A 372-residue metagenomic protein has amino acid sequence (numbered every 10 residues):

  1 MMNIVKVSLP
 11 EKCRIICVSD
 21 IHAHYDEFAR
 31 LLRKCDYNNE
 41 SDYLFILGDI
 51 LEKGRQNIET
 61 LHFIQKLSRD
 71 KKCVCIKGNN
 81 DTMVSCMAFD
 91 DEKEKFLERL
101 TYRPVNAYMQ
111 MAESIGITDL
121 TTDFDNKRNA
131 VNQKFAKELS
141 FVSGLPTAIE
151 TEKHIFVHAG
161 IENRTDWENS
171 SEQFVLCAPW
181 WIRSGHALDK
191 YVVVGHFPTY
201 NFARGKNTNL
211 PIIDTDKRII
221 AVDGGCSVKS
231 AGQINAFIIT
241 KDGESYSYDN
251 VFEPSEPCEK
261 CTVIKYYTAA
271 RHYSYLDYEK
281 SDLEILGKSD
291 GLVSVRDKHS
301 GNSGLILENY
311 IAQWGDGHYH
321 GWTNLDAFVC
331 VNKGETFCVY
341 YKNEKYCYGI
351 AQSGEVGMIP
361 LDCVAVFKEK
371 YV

Functional and structural regions predicted by a protein language model:
M1-F63: N-terminal active-site segment of His-dependent metallophosphoesterases
H22-D26, E52-R55, D81-S85, N163-R164 (+2 more regions): Active-site environment of divalent metal-dependent phosphoester hydrolases
K53-P146: Active-site neighborhood of divalent metal-dependent phosphoester bond hydrolases
T122-I219, C226-S230, N250-E253, G291: Acidic, His/Gly-enriched loop-helix segments that form or flank divalent-metal centers in metallo-dependent hydrolases
T215-Y267, R271: Binuclear metal-dependent phosphoesterase catalytic core
I264-D282, L286-S289, L307, I311-N343 (+1 more regions): SH3/SH3-like (including bacterial SH3b) beta-barrel domains that bind proline-rich motifs or cell-wall ligands
K280, V293-K298, G334, C347-A351: SH3/SH3-like beta-barrel fold
S300-Q313, G354-A365: A short macromolecule-binding patch
